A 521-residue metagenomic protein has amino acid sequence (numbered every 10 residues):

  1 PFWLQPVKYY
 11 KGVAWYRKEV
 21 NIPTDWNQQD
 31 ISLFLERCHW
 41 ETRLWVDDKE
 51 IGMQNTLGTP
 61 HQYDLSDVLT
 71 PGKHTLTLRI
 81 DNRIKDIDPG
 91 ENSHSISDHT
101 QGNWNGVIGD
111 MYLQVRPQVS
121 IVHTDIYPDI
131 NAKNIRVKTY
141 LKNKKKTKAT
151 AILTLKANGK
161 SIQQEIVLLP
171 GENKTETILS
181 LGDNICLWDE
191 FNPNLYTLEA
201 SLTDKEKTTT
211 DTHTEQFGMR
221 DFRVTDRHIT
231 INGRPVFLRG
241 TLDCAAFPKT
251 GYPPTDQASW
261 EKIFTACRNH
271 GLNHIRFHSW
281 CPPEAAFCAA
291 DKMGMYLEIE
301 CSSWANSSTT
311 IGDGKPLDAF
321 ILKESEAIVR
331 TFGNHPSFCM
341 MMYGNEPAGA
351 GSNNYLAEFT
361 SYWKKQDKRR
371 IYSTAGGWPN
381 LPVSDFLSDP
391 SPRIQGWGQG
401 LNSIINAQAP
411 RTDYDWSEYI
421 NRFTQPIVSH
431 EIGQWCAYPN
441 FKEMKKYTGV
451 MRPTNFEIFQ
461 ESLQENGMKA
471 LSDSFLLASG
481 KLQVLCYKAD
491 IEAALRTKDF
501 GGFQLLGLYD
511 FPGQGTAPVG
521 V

Functional and structural regions predicted by a protein language model:
P6, Y10-S120, K144-K145, P283-E284 (+1 more regions): Accessory beta-strand-rich segments of carbohydrate-active enzymes
L44-V46, N134-L168, T175-T177: Beta-strand-rich binding/interaction modules
D48, M111, Y196, G233 (+3 more regions): Conserved, mostly hydrophobic/aromatic
H61-D67, K174-D183: Exposed aromatic-hydrophobic patches
T75-L78, N192-D204: Short, aromatic- and glycine-rich surface loops/edge beta-strands on solvent-exposed regions
P117-K145, T412-Y414: Surface beta-strand/loop "capping" patches
E199-C267: N-terminal carbohydrate-binding accessory modules
F264-T265, H274-D510, G515-T516, G520: Substrate-binding/catalytic cleft of secreted carbohydrate-active enzymes, primarily glycoside hydrolases
